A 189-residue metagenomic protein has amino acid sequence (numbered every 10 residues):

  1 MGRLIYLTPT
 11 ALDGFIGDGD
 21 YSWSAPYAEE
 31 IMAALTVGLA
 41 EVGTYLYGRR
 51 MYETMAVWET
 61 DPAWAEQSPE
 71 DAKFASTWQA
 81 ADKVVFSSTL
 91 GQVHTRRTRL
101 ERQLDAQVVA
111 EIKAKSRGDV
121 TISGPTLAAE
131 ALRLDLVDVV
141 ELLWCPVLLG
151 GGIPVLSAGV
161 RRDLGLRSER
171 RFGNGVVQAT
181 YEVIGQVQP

Functional and structural regions predicted by a protein language model:
M1-P189: Enzymes that bind and transform nitrogen-containing heteroaromatic metabolites
